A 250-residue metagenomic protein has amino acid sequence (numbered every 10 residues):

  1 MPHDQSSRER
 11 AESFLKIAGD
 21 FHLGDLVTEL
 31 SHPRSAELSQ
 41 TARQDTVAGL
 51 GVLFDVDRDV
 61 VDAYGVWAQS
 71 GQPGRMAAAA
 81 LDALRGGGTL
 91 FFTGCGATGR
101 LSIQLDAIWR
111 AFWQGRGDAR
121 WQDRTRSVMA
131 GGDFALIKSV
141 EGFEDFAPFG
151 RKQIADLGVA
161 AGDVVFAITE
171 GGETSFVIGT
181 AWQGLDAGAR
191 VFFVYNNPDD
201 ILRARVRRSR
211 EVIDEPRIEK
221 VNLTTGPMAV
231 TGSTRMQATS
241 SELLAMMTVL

Functional and structural regions predicted by a protein language model:
M1-L250: Conserved N-terminal alpha-helical segment that immediately precedes and caps sugar-phosphate-binding
